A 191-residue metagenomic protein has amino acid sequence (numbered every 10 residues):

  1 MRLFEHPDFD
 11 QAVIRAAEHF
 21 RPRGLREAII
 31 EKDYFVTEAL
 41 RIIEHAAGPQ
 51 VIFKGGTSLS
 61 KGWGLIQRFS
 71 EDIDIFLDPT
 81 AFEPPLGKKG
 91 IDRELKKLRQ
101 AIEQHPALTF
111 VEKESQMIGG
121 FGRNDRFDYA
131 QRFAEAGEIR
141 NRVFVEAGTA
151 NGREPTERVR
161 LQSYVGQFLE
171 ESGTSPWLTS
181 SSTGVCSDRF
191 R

Functional and structural regions predicted by a protein language model:
M1-R2, A39: Gly/serine-rich nucleotide phosphate-binding loop at the start of the catalytic core of nucleotide/ADP-ribose-handling
E5-H19, E27, T37, R99 (+2 more regions): Catalytic cores of NTP-dependent nucleotidyl/adenyl transfer enzymes across multiple folds
V13-R21, F76-A81: A short small-residue
E18-Q50, S60: An N-terminal domain-cap segment
A28-K32, L65-I66, G87, I91: Short secondary-structure transition/capping motifs
E44-I73, D78-F82: Active-site nucleotide-donor binding segment shared across nucleotidyl transfer reactions
S60-G62, P85, R153-P155: Short catalytic/ligand-binding loop motif for oxyanion handling, primarily in non-cytosolic enzymes, centered on
L77-E114: Metal-dependent nucleotidyltransferase catalytic core
